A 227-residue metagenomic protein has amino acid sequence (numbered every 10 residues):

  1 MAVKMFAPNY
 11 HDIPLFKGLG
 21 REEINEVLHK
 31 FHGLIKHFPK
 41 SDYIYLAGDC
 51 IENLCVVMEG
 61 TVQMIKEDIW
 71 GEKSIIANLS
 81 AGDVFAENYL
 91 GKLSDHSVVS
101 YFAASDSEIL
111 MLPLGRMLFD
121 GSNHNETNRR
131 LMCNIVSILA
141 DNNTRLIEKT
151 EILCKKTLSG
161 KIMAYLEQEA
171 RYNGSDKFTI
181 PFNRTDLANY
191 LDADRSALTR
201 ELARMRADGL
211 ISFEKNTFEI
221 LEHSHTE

Functional and structural regions predicted by a protein language model:
M1-K40, Y89-L93: Cyclic nucleotide-binding regulatory module and flanking cytosolic helices
S41, E52-I65, A81-G82: Glycine- and acidic-residue-biased ligand/ion/polar-headgroup-sensing regions
Y43-D49: Short phosphate-coordinating micro-motif centered on Lys-Gly-acidic
I75-C133: Cyclic-nucleotide recognition modules
E126, R145-L158, Y172-T179: Short, Lys/Arg-enriched, Trp-marked, Pro/Gly-tolerant hinge/linker segments that flank
R129-M132, V136-L146: Long, hydrophobic or amphipathic alpha-helical segments
K156, Y165-E227: Phosphate-/nucleic-acid-contacting segments
